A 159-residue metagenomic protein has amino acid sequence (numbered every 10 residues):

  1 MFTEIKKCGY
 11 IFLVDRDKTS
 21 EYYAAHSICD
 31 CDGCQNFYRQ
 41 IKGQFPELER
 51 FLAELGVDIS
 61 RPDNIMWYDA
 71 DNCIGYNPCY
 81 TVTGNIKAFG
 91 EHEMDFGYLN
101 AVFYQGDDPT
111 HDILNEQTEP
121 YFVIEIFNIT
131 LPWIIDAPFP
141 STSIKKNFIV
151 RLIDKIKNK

Functional and structural regions predicted by a protein language model:
M1-A53: N-terminal cysteine/histidine-rich coordination modules
G9, D71-N72, L152: Intrinsic-disorder/low-complexity loop/linker signature
H26-Q40, Q44, L55-R61, Y76 (+2 more regions): Structured alpha/beta or helical-core interaction and ligand-binding surfaces enriched in interleaved
Q44-P46, I74, D95-G97, A137-F139: Surface-exposed beta-strand edges and their flanking turn/coil or helix-capping segments
F51-L55, F103-Q105: Short, surface-exposed linear patches
E54, D58, K155-K159: Surface-exposed polar/charged interaction patches
P62-Y121: Amphipathic protein-protein interaction modules
D107-N158: Glycine-rich, aromatic-bearing surface loops/beta-hairpins
